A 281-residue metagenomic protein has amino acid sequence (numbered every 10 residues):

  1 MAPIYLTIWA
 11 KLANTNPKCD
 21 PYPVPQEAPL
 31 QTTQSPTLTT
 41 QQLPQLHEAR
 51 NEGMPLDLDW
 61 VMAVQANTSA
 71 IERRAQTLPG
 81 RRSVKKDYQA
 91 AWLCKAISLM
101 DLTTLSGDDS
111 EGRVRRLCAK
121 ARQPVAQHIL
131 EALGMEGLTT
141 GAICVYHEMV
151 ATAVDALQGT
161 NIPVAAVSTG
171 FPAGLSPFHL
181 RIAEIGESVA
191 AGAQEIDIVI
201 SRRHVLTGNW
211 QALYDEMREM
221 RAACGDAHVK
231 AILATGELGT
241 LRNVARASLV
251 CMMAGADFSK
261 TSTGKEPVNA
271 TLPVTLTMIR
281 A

Functional and structural regions predicted by a protein language model:
L38-L157, N161-A166, G170-F171: Conserved N-terminal beta1-alpha1 strand-loop-helix module at the mouth
A90, S110-G137, E148-A281: Alpha/beta enzyme core
